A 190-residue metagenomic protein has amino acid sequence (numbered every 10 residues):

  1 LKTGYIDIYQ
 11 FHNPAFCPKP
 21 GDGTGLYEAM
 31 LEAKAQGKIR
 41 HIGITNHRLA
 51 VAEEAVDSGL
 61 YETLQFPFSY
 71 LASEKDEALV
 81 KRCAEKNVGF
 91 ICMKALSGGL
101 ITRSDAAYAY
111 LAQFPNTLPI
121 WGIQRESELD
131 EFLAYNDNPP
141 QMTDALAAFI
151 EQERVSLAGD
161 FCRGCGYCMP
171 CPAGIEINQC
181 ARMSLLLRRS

Functional and structural regions predicted by a protein language model:
L1-I91, L96-G99: Glycine/proline-rich, positively charged, aromatic-decorated active-site loop/lid region on the catalytic face
A78-C92, L96-S190: Structured C-terminal cap/extension of enzyme domains
